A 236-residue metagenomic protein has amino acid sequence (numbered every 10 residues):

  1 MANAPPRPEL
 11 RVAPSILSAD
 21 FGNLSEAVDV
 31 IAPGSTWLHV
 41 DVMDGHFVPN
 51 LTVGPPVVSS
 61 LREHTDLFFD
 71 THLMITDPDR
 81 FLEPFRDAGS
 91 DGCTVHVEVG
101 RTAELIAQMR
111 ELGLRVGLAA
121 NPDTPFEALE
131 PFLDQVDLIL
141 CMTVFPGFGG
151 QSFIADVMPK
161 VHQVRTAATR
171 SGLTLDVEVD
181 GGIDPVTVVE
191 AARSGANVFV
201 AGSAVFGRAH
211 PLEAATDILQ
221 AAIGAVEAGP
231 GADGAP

Functional and structural regions predicted by a protein language model:
A2-T94, G100-A103, R115-V116, L129-V136 (+6 more regions): Conserved N-terminal beta1-alpha1 strand-loop-helix module at the mouth
H96-E98, A120-N121, M142-F145, G202-S203: Short beta->alpha connector loops at strand-helix junctions that form conserved, small/polar/Pro-enriched
R115-A119, D123: Internal catalytic-core helix/loop-beta-alpha segment that presents or stabilizes conserved functional determinants
D123-P125, D184: Short acidic loop-to-helix transition motifs that present clustered carboxylates
T124, F145, L219-Q220: ABC family nucleotide-binding domain
L138-L140, V144-F145, S152-V198, A204: Active-site/ligand-binding-proximal alpha/beta "capping" segment
A228-P236: Extended, intrinsically disordered, low-complexity segments
